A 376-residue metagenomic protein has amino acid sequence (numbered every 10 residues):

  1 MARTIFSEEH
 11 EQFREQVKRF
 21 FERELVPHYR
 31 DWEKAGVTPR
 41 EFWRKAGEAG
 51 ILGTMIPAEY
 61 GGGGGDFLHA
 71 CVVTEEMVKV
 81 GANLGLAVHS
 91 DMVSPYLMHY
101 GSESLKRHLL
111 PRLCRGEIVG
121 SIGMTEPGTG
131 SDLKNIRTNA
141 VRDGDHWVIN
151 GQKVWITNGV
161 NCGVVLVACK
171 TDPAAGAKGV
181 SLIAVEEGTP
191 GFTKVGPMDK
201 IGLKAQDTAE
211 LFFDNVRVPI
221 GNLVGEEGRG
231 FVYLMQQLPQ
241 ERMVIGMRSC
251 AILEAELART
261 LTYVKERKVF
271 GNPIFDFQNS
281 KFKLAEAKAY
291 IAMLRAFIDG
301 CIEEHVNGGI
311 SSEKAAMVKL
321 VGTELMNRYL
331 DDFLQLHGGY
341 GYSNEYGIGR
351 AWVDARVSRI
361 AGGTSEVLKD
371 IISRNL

Functional and structural regions predicted by a protein language model:
M1-L84, Y100-L105, R112-E117, G130-L133 (+4 more regions): Alpha-helical interface subdomain recognition
G65-D66, D132-K134, N158-C162, G176-G179 (+2 more regions): Short glycine/proline-enriched turns and hinge-like loops at secondary-structure junctions
L86-A87, L113, G128-S131, W155-N158 (+2 more regions): Short Gly/Pro-enriched turn/cap motifs at secondary-structure boundaries
M92-Y100: Helix-loop "lid/cap" segments that line or gate small-molecule binding pockets
K106, G123-E126, I136, Q152-V154 (+2 more regions): Glycine-rich, charged/polar anion/phosphate-binding loops that engage phosphate groups from diverse ligands
G116-M124: A short, Trp-centered hydrophobic/proline-enriched beta-strand micro-motif
N135-R137, G188-P219: Flexible, small-/acidic-enriched active-site or ligand-binding loops
D145-H146, N150-K194: A short core secondary-structure module
